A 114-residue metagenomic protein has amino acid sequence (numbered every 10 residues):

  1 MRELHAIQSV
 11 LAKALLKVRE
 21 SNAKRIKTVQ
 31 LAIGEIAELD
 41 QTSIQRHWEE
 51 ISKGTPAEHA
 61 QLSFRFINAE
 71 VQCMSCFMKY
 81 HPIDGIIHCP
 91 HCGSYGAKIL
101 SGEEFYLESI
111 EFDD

Functional and structural regions predicted by a protein language model:
M1-H59: Long, charged N-terminal interaction/targeting segments
A32-I36, R65-A69, I110: Short loop/turn motifs enriched for small/polar and acidic residues
Q61-N68, M78-I83: Short, flexible, mixed-charge glycine/proline-rich loop motifs that serve as phosphate/nucleic-acid-contacting
V71, I87, F105: Cys/His-enriched microdomains
C73-C76, C89-C92: Short cysteine-rich clusters marking metal-coordination/redox-active sites
H81, S94-K98: Short functional micro-motifs and their immediate structural scaffolds
I99-S109: Short metal-binding segments enriched for Cys and/or His
D114: N-terminal loops that bind phosphate or other acidic moieties and the adjacent beta-alpha structural core
